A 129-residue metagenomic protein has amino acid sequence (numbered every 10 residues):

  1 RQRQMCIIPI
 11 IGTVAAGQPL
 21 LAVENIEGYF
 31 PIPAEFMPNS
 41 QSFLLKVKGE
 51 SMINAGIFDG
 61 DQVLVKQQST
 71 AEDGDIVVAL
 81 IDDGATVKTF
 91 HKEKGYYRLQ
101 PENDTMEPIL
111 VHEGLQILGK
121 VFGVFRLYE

Functional and structural regions predicted by a protein language model:
Q2-I7: Short, small-residue-biased leader/transition segments that mark boundaries at the very start of proteins
G12-L21, G28-E129: Acidic/glycine-rich C-terminal interaction modules and beta/coil loop segments that lie outside canonical DNA-binding
